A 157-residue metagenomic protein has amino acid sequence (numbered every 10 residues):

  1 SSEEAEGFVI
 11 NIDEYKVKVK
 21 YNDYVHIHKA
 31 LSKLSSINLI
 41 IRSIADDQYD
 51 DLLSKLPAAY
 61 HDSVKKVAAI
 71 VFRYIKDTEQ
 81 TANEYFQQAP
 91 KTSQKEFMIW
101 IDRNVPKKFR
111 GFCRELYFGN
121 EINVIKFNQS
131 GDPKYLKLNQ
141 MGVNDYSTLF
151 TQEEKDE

Functional and structural regions predicted by a protein language model:
S1-E157: Core nucleotide-handling region used for phosphoryl-transfer chemistry
